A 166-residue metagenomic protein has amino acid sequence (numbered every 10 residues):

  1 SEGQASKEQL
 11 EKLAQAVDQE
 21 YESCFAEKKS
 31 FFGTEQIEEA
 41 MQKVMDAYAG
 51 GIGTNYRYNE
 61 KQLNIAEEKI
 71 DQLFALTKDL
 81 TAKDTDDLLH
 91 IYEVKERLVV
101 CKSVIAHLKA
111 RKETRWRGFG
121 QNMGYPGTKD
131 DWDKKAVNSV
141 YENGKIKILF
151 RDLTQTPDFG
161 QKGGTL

Functional and structural regions predicted by a protein language model:
S1-L166: Glycine- and aromatic-enriched mobile tails/lids
